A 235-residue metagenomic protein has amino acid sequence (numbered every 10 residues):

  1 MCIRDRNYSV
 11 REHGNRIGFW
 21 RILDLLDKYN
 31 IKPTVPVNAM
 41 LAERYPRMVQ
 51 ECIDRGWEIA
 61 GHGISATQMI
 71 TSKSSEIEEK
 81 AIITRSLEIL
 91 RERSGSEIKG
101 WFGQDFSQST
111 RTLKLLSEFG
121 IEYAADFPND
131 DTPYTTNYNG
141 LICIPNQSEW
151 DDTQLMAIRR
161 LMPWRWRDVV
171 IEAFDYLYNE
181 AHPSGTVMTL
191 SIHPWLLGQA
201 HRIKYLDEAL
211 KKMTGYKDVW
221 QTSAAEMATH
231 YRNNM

Functional and structural regions predicted by a protein language model:
R4-C143, R167-L190, L196-M235: Catalytic alpha-helical scaffold of carbohydrate-active enzymes acting on polysaccharides/glycoconjugates
I144-R165: Positively charged, amphipathic and often flexible ligand-engagement surfaces
